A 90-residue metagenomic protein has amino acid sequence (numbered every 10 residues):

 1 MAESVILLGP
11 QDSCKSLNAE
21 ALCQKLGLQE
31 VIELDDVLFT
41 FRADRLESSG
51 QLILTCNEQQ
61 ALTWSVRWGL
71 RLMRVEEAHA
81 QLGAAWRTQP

Functional and structural regions predicted by a protein language model:
M1-A2, A84-P90: Short intrinsically disordered terminal tails
A2-I6, S49-G50: Pre-Walker A (Motif I) flank of P-loop NTPase domains
S4-L7, T40-R42: Short secondary-structure capping micro-motifs at structural edges
I6-L22: Glycine-rich phosphate-binding P-loop
A19, V37, G83-R87: Short C-terminal domain-edge/linker segments immediately following a structured domain
A21-Q29: Short helix-loop-beta junction
L28-L82: Conserved nucleotide-sensing/catalytic segment adjacent to the nucleotide-binding pocket in NTP-handling enzymes
